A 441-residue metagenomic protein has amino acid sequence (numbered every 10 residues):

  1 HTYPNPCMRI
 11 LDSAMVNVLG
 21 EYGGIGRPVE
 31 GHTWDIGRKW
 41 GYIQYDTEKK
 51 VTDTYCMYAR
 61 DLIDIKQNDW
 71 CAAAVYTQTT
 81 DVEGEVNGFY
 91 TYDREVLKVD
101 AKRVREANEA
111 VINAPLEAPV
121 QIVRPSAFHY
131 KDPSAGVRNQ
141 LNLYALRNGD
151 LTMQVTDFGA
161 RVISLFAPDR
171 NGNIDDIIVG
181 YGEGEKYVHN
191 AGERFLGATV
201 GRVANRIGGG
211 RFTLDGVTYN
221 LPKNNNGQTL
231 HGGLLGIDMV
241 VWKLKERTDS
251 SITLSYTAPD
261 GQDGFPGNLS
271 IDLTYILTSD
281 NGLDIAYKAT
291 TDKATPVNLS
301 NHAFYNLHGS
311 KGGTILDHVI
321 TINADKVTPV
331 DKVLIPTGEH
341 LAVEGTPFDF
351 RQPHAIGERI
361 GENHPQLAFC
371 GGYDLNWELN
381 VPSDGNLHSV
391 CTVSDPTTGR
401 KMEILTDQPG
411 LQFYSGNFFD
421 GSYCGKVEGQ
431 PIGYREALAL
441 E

Functional and structural regions predicted by a protein language model:
H1-E95: Substrate-binding/catalytic cleft of secreted carbohydrate-active enzymes, primarily glycoside hydrolases
P4, V18, N87-R103, F413 (+1 more regions): Short linear, low-complexity motifs centered on an aromatic residue
T52-C56, K98, L269, N281: Conserved structured core elements
L62-D69, V111-P115, I207: Short secondary-structure junctions and interdomain/linker hinges
T77-P119: Aromatic-rich peripheral "rim/lid" segments of glycoside hydrolase catalytic domains that contact and position glycan
P119-E441: An exposed, glycine/acidic-rich loop-and-rim segment of catalytic or binding clefts
